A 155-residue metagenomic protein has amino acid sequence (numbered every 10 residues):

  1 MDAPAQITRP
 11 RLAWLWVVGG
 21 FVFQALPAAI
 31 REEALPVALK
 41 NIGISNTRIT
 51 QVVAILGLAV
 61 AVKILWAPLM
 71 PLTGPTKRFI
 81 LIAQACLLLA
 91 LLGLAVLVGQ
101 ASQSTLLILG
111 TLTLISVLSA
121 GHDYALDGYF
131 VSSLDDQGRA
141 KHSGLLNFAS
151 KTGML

Functional and structural regions predicted by a protein language model:
D2-V60: Helix-loop boundary and gating motifs at the non-cytosolic
V22, Q103-H122: Hydrophobic core of transmembrane alpha-helices in multi-pass small-molecule transporters, especially MFS/SLC-type
L35, A120-L134: Intracellular juxtamembrane helix-capping segments at the cytosolic ends of symmetry-related transmembrane helices
N46-T47, L134-L146: Loop-to-transmembrane helix entry/capping segments in MFS-fold secondary transporters and related SLC/MFSD carriers
V60-K63, K141-L155: Glycine-rich segments within core transmembrane alpha-helices of 12-TM secondary carriers
V62-P75: Helix-to-loop junctions at the C-terminal end of transmembrane segments in multipass secondary transporters
L81, A85-Q103: C-terminal ends and interior cores of transmembrane alpha-helices in multi-pass membrane transporters/permeases
